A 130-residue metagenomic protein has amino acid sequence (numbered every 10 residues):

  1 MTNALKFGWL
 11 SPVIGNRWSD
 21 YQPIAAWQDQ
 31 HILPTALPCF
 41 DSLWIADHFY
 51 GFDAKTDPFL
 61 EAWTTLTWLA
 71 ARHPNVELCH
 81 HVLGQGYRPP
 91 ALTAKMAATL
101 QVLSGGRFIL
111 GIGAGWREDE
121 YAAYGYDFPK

Functional and structural regions predicted by a protein language model:
M1-R72: N-terminal beta1-alpha1-beta2 module of alpha/beta enzyme domains
T2-P23, G86-K130: Flexible, glycine-rich active-site loops centered on histidine and acidic residues that chelate a metal or position
L43, L78, F108-L110: Hydrophobic residues within beta-strands of alpha/beta enzymes
A46, H81, G111-G113: Structural motif
F52-D57, L83-P89: Glycine-rich "substrate-gating" loop/helix at the edge of Rossmann-like oxidoreductase active sites
A71-P74, G105: Residues at helix-coil transition
H73-H81: Conserved catalytic cysteine-centered active-site region of acyl-thioester-dependent Claisen-condensing enzymes
